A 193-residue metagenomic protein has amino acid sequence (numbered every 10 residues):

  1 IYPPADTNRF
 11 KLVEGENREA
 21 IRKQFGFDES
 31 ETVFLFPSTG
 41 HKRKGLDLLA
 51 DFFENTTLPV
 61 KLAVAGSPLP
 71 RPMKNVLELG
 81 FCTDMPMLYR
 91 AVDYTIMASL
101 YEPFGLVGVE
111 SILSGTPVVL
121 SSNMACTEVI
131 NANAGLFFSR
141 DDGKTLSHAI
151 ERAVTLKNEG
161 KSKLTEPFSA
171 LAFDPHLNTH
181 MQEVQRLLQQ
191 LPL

Functional and structural regions predicted by a protein language model:
A5-K23: Acidic anion/phosphate-binding donor-loop and adjacent secondary structure in glycosyltransferase catalytic cores
D28-K44, A50-F53: Conserved donor-binding/catalytic core segment of Leloir-type glycosyltransferases
F81, L88-V92: Short alpha-helical donor nucleotide-sugar binding micro-motif in glycosyltransferases
L100: Aromatic "clamp/platform" in nucleotide-sugar-dependent glycosyltransferases that forms part of the donor/acceptor
G105-G108, C126: Short glycine/serine-rich donor-binding loops of glycosyltransferases
P117-L120: Short hydrophobic beta-strand element within catalytic cores of glycosyltransferases and related nucleotide-activated
A132, L136-G143, R152-N158: Conserved acidic donor-binding segment of nucleotide-sugar-dependent glycosyltransferases
N158-L193: A charged, aromatic-enriched C-terminal amphipathic alpha-helix characteristic of glycosyltransferases across folds
